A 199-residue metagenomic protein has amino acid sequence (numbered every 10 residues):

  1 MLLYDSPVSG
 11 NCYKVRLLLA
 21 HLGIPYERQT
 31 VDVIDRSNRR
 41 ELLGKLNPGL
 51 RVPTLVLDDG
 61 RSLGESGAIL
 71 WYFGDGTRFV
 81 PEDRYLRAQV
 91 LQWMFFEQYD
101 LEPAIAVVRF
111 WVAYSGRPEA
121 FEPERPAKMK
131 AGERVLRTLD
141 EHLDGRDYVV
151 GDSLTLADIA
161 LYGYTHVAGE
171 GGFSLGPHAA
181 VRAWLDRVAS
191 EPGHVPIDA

Functional and structural regions predicted by a protein language model:
M1-V8, Y13-P126, D140: GST-like domain detector, emphasizing the conserved glutathione-binding G-site in the N-terminal thioredoxin-like
Y85, E97-G193, I197: GST-like fold's C-terminal all-alpha helical module
